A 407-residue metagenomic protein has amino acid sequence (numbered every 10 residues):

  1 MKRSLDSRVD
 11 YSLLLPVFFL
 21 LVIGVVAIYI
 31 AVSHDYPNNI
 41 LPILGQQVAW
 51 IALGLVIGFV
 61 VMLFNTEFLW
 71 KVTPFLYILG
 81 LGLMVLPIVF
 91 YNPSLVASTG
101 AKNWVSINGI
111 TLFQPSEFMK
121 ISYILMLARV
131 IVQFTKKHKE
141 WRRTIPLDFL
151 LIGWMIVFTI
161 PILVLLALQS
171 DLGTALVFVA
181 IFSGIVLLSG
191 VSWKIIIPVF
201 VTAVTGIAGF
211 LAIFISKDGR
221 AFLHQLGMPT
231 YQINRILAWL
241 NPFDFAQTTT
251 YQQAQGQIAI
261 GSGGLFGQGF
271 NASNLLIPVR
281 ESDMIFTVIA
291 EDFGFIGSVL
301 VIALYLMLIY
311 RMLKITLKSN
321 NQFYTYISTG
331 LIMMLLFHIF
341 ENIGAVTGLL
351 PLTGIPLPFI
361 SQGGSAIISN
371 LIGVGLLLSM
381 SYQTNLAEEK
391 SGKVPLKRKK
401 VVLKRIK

Functional and structural regions predicted by a protein language model:
M1, I343, T347-K407: A juxtamembrane structural motif centered on a specific transmembrane helix
M1-V17: N-terminal membrane topogenic signal
K2-S4, V26-A27, D35-G45, L53 (+3 more regions): Membrane-helix boundary/helix-loop-helix interface segments in multi-pass membrane proteins
A49-I57, D292-M312: Hydrophobic alpha-helical transmembrane segments
V56-T66, A128-K136, S183-S192, M307-T316 (+1 more regions): Structural signal for the C-terminal ends of transmembrane alpha-helices and the immediately following loop
P74-F75, M155-L165, L172-A221: Hydrophobic alpha-helical segments of polytopic membrane proteins
F200-F295: Hydrophobic, glycine- and aromatic-enriched re-entrant/interface helices and adjoining loop segments
K314-T353: Loop-to-helix entry and N-terminal half of a specific, functionally important transmembrane alpha helix in multi-pass
